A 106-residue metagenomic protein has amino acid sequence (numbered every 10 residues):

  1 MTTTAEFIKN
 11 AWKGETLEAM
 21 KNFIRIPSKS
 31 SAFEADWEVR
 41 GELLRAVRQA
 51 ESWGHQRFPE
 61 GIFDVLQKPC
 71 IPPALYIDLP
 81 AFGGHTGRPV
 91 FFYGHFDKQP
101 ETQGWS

Functional and structural regions predicted by a protein language model:
T2-S106: Acidic/His- and Gly-rich active-site-bordering loop/insert found across diverse amide/peptide-bond hydrolases
